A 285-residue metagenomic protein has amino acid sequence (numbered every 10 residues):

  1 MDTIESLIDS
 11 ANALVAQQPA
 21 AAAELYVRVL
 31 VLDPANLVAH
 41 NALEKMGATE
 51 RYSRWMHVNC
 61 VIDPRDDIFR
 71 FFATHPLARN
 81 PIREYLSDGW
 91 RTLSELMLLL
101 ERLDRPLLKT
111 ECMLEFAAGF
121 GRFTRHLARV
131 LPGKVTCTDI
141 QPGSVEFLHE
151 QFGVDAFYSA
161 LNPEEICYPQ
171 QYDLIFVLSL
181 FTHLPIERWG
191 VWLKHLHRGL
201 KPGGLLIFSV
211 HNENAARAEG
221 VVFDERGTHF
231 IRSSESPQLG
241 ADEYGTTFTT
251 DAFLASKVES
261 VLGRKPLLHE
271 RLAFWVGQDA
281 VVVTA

Functional and structural regions predicted by a protein language model:
V38-L114, G119-C167, R188-V191, I207-A285: Class I (Rossmann-like) S-adenosyl-L-methionine-dependent methyltransferase catalytic domain, capturing the SAM-binding
I166-I175: A short acidic, Gly/Pro-enriched loop at the edge of an enzyme's catalytic core that lines a small-molecule cofactor
L174-E187: A short SAM/SAH-binding and catalytic strip from SAM-dependent methyltransferases
G190-P202: A short glycine-rich, Lys/Arg-flanked "PGG" loop and its adjoining helix->strand segment in the class I
